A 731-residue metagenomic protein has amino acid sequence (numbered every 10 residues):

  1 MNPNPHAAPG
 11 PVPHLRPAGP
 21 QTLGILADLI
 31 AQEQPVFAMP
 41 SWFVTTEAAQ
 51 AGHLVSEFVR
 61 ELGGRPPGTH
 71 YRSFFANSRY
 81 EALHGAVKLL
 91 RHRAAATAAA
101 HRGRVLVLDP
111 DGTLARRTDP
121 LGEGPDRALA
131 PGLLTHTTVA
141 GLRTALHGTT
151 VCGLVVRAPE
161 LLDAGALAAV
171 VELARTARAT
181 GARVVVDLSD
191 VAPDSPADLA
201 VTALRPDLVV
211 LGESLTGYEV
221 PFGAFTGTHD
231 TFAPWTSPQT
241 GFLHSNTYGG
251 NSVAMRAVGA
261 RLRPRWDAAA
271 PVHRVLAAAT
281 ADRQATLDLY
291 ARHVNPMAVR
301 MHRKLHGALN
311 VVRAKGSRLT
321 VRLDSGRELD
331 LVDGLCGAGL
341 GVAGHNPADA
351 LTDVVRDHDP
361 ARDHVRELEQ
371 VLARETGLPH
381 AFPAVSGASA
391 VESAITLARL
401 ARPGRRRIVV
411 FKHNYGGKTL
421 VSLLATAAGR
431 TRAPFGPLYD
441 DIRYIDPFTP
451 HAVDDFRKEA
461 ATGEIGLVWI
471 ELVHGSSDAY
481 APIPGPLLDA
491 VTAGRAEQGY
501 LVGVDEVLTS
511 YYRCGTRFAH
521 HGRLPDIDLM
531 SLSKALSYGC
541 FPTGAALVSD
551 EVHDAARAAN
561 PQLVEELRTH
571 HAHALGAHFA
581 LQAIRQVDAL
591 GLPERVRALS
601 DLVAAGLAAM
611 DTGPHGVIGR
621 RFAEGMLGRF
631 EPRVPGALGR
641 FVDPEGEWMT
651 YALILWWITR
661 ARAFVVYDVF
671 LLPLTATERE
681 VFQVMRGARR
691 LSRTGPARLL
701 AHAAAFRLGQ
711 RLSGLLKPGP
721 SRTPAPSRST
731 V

Functional and structural regions predicted by a protein language model:
M1-T69, R127-L129, T144-T150, R175-T176 (+5 more regions): N-terminal glycine-rich, Lys/His-bearing helix-loop that initiates the first secondary-structure elements of many
G19, R205-P206, V210-D282, P525-A608: Active-site C-terminal subdomain of aminotransferase-like
P40-A48, R72-Y80, L211-T216, S245-G250 (+6 more regions): Active-site nucleophile and cofactor-binding loops and adjacent substrate-binding regions of central metabolic enzymes
G52-V156, E160, A168, G249 (+5 more regions): PLP-dependent aspartate aminotransferase-fold enzymes
V155-A168, G181-T202, L208-S214, E471-P484 (+2 more regions): Conserved PLP phosphate-binding loop immediately N-terminal to the Schiff-base lysine helix in PLP-dependent enzymes
L167-T180, G485-A496: Surface-exposed amphipathic alpha-helices with a cationic face
L262-V272, D588-L590, F664-V731: PLP-dependent enzyme catalytic core of the Aspartate aminotransferase-like
L309-A314, R318-T320, S600-A604, P614-L655 (+1 more regions): Conserved PLP-binding catalytic core of the aspartate aminotransferase-like
